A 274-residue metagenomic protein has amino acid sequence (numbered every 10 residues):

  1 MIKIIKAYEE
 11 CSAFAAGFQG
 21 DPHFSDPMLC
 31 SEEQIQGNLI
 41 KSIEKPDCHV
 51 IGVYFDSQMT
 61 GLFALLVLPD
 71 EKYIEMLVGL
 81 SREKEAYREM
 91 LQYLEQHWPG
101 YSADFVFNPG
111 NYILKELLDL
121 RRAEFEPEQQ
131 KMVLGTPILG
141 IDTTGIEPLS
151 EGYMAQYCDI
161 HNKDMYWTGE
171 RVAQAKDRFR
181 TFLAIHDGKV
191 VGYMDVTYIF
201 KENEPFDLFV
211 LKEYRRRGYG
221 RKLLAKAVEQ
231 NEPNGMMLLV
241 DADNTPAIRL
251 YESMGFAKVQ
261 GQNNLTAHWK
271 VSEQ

Functional and structural regions predicted by a protein language model:
M1-Q34, Q129, I138-W167: Short amphipathic alpha-helix that is part of the acyltransferase structural core
L29-M90, M194-F206, K212: Conserved donor-binding loop and adjoining core beta-sheet/short helix segment in diverse acyl/aminoacyl transferases
S31-I35, D142-F206: Flexible, substrate/cofactor-facing loop regions flanked by secondary structure within enzyme catalytic domains
V67-D70, M76-D142, L265-A267: Acyl-donor-binding surface of acyltransferase catalytic domains
E83-Q96, V210, R216-Q230, I248-S253: Conserved acetyl-CoA-binding loop-helix of GNAT-fold acetyltransferases
A103-F107, P205, M236-V240: Conserved hydrophobic beta-strand within the GNAT/NAT acetyltransferase core sheet that lines the active-site cleft
P109-P127, R221, D243-G261: Conserved active-site alpha-helix within GNAT-family acetyltransferase domains
